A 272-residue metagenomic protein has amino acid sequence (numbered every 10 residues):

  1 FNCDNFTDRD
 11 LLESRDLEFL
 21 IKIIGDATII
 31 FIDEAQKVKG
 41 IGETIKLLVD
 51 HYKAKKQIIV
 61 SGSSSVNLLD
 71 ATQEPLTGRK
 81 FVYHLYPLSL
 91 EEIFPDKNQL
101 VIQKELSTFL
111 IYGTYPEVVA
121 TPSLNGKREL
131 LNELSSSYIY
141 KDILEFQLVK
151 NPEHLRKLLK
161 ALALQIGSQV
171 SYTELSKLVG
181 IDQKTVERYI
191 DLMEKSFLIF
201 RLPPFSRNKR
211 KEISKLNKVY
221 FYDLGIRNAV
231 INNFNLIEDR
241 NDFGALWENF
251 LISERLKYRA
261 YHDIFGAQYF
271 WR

Functional and structural regions predicted by a protein language model:
F1-I29: Short glycine-rich substrate-engagement loop in P-loop NTPases that contacts/grips substrate
N2, K80-H84, Q268: Conserved beta-strand scaffold positions in the cores of enzyme catalytic domains, especially in NTP/NDP-utilizing
D4, E34-V38, S64: Conserved Walker B
I24-T44: Conserved P-loop NTPase "ATPase switch" module shared by AAA+ and STAND
I29-I30, I59, Y269: Hydrophobic "anchor" residues on beta-strands that sit immediately upstream of conserved functional sites
G42-V66, D70-P75: Conserved catalytic/switch belt of AAA+ P-loop NTPases
S63-S65, L69-S171: Interdomain motor-coupling "hinge/lid" segment immediately C-terminal to the ATP-binding subdomain of NTP-driven enzymes
L124-R272: Accessory nucleic acid-recognition modules appended to NTPase machines
